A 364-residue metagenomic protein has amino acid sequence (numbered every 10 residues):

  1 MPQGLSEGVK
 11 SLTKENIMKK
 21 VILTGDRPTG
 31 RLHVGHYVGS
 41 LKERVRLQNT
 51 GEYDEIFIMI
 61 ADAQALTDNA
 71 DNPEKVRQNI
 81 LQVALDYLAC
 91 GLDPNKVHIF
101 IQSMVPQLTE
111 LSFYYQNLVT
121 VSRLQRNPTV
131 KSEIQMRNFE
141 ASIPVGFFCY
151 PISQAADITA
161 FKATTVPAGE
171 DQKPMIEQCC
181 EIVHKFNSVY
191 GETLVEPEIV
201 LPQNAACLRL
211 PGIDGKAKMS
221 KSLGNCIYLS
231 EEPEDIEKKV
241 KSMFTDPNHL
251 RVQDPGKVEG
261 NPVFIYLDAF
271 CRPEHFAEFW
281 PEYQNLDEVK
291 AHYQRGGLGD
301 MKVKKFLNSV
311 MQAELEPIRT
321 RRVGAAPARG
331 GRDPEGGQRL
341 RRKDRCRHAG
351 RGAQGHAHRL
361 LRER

Functional and structural regions predicted by a protein language model:
S6-I17: Short, Lys/Arg-enriched N-terminal segments with co-localized hydrophobic residues within the first ~10-30 amino acids
K19-A156, E274, V310-L315, R319-T320: N-terminal Rossmann-like or analogous alpha/beta NTP/dinucleotide-binding catalytic cores that position adenine
R27, Q64-A65, F161-V166, G224 (+1 more regions): A broad detector of the eukaryotic-type serine/threonine protein kinase catalytic domain
L32-L41, I56-F57, D62, D71-V76 (+6 more regions): Structured ligand/cofactor/substrate-binding pocket environments in proteins
T67, D71, A163, N248-R251 (+1 more regions): Short amphipathic alpha-helical interaction patches enriched in hydrophobic/aromatic residues with interspersed Lys/Arg
R126-N127, A163, G191, S222: A short secondary-structure junction signal
P174, C180-R364: Conserved nucleotide- and phosphate/pyrophosphate-binding catalytic cores in adenylate/nucleotidyl-handling enzymes
